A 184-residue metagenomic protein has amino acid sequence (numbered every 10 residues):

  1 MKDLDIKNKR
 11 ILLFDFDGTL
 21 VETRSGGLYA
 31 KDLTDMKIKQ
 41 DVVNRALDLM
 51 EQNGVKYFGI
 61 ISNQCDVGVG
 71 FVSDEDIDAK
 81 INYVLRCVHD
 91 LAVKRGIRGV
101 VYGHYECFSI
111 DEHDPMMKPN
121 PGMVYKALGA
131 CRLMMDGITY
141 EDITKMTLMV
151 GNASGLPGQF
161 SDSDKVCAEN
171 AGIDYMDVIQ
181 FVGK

Functional and structural regions predicted by a protein language model:
M1-K184: HAD-like aspartate-dependent phosphatase fold
